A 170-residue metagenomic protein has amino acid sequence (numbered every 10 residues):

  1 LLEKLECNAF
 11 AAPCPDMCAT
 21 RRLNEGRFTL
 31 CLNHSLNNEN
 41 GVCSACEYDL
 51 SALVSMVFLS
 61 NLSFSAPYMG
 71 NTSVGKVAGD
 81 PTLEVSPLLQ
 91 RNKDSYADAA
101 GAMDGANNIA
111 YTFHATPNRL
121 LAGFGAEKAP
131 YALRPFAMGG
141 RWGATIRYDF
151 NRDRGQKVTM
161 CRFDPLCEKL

Functional and structural regions predicted by a protein language model:
L1-L170: Anaerobic metallocofactor- and corrinoid-dependent redox/one-carbon enzyme cores, especially those from methanogenesis
